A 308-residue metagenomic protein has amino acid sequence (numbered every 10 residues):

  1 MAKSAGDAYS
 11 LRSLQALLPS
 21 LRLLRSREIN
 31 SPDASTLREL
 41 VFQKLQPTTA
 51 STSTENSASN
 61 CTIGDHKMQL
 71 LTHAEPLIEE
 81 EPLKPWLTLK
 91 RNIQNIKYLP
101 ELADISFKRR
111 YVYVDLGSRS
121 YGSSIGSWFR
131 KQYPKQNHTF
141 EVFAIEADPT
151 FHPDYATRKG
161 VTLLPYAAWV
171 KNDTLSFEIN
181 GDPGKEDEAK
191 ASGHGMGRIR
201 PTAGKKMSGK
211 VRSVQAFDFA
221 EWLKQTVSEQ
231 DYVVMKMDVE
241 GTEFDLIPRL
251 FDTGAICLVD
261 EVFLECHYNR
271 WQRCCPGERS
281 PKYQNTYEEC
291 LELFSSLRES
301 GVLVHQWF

Functional and structural regions predicted by a protein language model:
M1-F308: Phosphate/nucleotide-binding beta-alpha loop and adjacent structural elements of enzyme active sites
